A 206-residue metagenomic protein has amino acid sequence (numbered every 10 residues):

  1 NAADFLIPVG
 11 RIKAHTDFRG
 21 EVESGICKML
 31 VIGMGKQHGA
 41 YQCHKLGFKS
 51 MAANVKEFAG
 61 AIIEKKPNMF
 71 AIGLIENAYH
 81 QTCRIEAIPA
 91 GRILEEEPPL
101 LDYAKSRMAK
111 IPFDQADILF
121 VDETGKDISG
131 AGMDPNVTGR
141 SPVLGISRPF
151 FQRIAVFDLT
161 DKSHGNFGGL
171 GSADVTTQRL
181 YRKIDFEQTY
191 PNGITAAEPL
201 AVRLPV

Functional and structural regions predicted by a protein language model:
A2-G125, G139, S147-P149: Conserved, well-structured core segments that form the ligand-binding/active-site neighborhood of functional domains
S129: Hard-cation-handling environments
P135-V206: C-terminal non-catalytic interaction/assembly regions of soluble proteins
